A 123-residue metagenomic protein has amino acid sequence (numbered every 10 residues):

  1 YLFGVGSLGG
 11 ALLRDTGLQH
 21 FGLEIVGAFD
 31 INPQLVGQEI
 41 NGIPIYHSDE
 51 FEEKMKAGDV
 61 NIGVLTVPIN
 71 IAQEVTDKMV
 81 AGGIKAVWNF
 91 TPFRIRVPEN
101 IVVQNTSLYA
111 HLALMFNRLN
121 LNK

Functional and structural regions predicted by a protein language model:
Y1-N32: Glycine-rich adenosine-cofactor-binding loop
L13-D15, I40, V75: A short secondary-structure junction signal
F21-E24, N41, E99: Residue-level signal for beta-strand positions within conserved beta-sheet cores that form or flank
L35-Q38: A glycine-biased structural micro-motif
I43-N122: Phosphate-bearing ligand-interacting subdomains that bind or position ATP/ADP/UDP/GDP/NAD(P) or nucleotide-linked
